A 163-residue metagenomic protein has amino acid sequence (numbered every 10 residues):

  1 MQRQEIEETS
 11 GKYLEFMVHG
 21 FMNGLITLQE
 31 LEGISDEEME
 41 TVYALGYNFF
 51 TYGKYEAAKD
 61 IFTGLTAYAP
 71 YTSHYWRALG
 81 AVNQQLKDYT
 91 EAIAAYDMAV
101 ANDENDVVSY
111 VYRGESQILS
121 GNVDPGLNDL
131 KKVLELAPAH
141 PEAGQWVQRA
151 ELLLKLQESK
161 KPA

Functional and structural regions predicted by a protein language model:
M1-E37: Long, contiguous interaction/recruitment modules in multidomain scaffold/adaptor proteins
G11, L31, E37-Y47, P138 (+1 more regions): Alpha-solenoid helical repeat scaffolds
D36-D103: Alpha-helical adaptor scaffolds
T51, Q85, L119, L153-L156 (+1 more regions): Register position in tetratricopeptide repeats
A78, Y112, W146-R149, L153: Canonical tetratricopeptide repeat
I118-P141, Q148-K155: TPR/TPR-like (Sel1-like) alpha-helical repeat modules
